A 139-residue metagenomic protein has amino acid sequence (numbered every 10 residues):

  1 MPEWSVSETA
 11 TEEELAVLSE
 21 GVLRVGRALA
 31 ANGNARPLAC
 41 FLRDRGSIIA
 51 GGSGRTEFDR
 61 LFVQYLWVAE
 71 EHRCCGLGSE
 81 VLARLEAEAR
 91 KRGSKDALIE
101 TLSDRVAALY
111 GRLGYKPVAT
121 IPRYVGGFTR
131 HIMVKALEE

Functional and structural regions predicted by a protein language model:
M1-A10, E139: Conserved N-terminal entry element of GNAT/NAT acetyltransferase domains
L18, Y110, Y115: Conserved active-site tyrosine of GNAT-family acetyltransferases
A35-A50: Conserved beta-hairpin
S47-R55, R60-W67: Conserved beta-strand in the GNAT
C74-A87, R112: Conserved acetyl-CoA-binding loop-helix of GNAT-fold acetyltransferases
G78, L82, S103-V106, R123-T129: Short glycine/proline-centered loop/turn elements that form peptide/ligand docking sites
A89-L102: Conserved GNAT acetyl-CoA-binding A-motif
L98-E100, K116-V134: Conserved catalytic-core motifs of GNAT/GCN5-like acyltransferases
